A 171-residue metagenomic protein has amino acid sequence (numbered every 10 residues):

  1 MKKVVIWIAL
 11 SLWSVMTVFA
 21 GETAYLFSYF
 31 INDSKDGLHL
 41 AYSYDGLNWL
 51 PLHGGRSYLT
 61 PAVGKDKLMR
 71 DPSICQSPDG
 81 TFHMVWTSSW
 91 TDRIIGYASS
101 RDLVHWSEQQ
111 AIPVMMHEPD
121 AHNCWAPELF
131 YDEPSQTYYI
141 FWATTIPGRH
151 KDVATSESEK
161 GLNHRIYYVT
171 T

Functional and structural regions predicted by a protein language model:
M1-V4: Positively charged n-region of N-terminal signal peptides that target proteins for export
I6-W7, I74: General helical structural elements
W7-T17: Bacterial N-terminal signal peptides
F19-T171: Carbohydrate-active catalytic/glycan-binding domains of CAZyme proteins, especially the secreted or lumenal ectodomains
